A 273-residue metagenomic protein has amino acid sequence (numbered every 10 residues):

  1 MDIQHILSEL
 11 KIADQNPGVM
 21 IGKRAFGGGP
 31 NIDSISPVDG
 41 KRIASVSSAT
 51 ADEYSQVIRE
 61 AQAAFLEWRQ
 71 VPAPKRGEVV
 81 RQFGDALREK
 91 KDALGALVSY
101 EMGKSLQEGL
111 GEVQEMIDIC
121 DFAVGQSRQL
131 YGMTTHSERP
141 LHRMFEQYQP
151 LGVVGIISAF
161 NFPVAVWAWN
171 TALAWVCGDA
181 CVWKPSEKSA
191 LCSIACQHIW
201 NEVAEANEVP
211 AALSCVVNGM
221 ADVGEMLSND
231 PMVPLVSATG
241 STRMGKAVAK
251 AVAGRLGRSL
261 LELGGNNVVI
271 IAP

Functional and structural regions predicted by a protein language model:
M1-S45, E78, Q82, G132-S158: Terminal low-complexity tails and localization/encapsulation signals of metabolic enzymes
G40, R76, V98, C120 (+4 more regions): Residue-level signal for inorganic ion chemistry
K41-Y131, L141: Glycine-rich loop-to-alpha-helix module at the N-terminal edge of alpha/beta enzyme cores
D52, E89, A93, K104 (+5 more regions): Short alpha-helical
C120, S193-C196, L227, V248: Hydrophobic packing residues within well-ordered alpha-helices of enzyme cores
M133-N207, L256: Conserved small-residue-rich beta-alpha loop and adjacent elements that most often cradle the phosphate/pyrophosphate
V153, A204-P273: Conserved NAD(P)+-binding/catalytic subdomain of aldehyde/semialdehyde dehydrogenases
